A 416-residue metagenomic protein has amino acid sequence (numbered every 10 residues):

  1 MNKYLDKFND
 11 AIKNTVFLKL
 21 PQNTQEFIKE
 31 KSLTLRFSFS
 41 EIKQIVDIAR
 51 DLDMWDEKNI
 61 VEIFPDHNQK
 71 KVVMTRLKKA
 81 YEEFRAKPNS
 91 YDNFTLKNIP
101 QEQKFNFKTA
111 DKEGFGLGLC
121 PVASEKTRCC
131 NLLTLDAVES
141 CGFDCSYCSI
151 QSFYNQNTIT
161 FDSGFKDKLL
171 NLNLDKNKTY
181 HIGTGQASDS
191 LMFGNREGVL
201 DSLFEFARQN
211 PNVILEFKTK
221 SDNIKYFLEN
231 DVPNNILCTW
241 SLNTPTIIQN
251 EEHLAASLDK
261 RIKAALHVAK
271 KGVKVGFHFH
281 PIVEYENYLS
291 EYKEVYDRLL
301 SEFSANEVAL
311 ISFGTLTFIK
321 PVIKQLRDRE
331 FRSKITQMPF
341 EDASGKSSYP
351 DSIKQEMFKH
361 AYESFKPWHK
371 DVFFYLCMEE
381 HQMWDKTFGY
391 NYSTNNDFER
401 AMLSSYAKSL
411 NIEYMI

Functional and structural regions predicted by a protein language model:
M1-C130: Flexible, acidic/Gly-rich N-terminal and inter-domain linker regions that tether and position cofactor-handling modules
Q101-K104, T109-T127, N131, S146-S241 (+1 more regions): Conserved Radical SAM active-site core
L135-C145: Cysteine-centered iron-sulfur cluster-binding motifs in ferredoxin-type domains/subunits of redox enzymes
S188-L191, D222-K225, L237-A255, P281-E286 (+2 more regions): Conserved radical SAM core fold
N195-L203, I224-V232, Y288-Y296, V322-R327 (+1 more regions): Distinct, well-ordered alpha-helical segments
E252, V283-Y288, V308-G345, E380-G389: Flexible glycine/acidic-rich beta-alpha junction loops that bind and position SAM and/or redox cofactors in anaerobic
R261-V322, S364-L376: Conserved C-terminal portion of the radical SAM core fold that forms the substrate/S-adenosylmethionine-binding
K334-Y406: C-terminal accessory regions of radical SAM enzymes
